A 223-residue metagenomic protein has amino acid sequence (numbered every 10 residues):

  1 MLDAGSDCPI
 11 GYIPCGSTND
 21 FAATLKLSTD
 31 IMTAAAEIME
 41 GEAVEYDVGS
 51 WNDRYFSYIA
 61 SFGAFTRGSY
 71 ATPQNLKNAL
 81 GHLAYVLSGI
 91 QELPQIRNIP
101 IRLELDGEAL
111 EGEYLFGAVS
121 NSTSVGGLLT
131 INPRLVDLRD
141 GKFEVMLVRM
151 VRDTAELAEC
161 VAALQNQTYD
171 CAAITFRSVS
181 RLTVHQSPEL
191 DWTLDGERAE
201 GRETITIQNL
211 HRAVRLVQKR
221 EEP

Functional and structural regions predicted by a protein language model:
L2-V119: Catalytic core of DAGKc-family lipid kinases
E45-V48, N98-P100, Y114, P133 (+3 more regions): Short, acidic/polar N-cap/turn motifs at the starts of alpha helices
N52-D53, D140, H211: Residue-level signal for tight coil/turn positions that link beta-strands
S61, F65, A118-R134, R198: Glycine-rich phosphate/pyrophosphate-binding beta-alpha loops
L76-L83, S124-A155: Gly/Ser/Thr-rich active-site loops/lids in small-molecule metabolic enzymes that frequently grip phosphoryl groups
R97-I99, E113-L115, R139-E144, S178-S180: A generic structural signal for short beta-strands and their flanking turns/coil linkers
L105, E111, D137, L147-P223: ATP/nucleoside-binding phosphotransfer catalytic cores, i.e., glycine-rich phosphate-binding loops
